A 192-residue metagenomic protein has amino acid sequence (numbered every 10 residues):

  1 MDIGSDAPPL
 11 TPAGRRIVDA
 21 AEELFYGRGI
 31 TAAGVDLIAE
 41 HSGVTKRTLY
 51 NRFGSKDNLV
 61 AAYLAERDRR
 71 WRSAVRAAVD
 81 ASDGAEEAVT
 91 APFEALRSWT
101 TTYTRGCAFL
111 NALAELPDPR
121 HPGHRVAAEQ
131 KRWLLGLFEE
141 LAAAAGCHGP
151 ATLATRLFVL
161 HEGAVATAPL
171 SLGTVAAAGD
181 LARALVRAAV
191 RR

Functional and structural regions predicted by a protein language model:
M1-H41, N58-A61: Basic, helix-initiating cap at the start of DNA-binding domains
V18, F25, G34-V35, K46 (+4 more regions): Amphipathic alpha-helical segments enriched in hydrophobic/aromatic and basic residues that form the DNA-contacting
V18, R72, T90, R132-L135 (+3 more regions): An amphipathic alpha-helix signature
S42-F53: Short hydrophobic/aromatic patch on the recognition helix
K56, R67-W71, V89, Q130-L134 (+1 more regions): Hydrophobic/aromatic residues within well-ordered alpha-helical segments
A62, R76-R105: Hydrophobic alpha-helical connector segments
T100-P122: Amphipathic alpha-helical segments used for helix-helix packing
P122-E129, W133, A143-R192: Hydrophobic/aromatic-rich alpha-helical bundle segments in the mid-to-C-terminal region
